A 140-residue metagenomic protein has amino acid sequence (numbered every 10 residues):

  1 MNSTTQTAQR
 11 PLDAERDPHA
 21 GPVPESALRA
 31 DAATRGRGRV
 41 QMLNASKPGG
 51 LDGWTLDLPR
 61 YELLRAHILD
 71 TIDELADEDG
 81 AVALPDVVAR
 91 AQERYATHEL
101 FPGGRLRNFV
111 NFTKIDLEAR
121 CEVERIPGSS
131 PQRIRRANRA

Functional and structural regions predicted by a protein language model:
N2-D73: Long, low-complexity, charged/polar intrinsically disordered regions in eukaryotic proteins
D73-A83: Short capping segments at the starts of secondary-structure elements
A81, Q92-V110: Short, positively charged loop/turn segments that connect secondary-structure elements
A83-A91, L117: A short acidic, leucine-rich amphipathic alpha-helix
D86, R105-N108, S129: Short beta->alpha linker loops
E118-G128: A short, conserved structural fragment
G128-A140: Short, cationic-aromatic polyanion-contact patches
